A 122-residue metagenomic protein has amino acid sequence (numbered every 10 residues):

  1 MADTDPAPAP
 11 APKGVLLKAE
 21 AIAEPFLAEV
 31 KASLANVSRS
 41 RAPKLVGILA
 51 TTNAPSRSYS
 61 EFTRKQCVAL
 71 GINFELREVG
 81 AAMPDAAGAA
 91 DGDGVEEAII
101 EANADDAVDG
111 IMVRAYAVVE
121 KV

Functional and structural regions predicted by a protein language model:
A2, A69-G71, N103: Non-catalytic terminal and connector segments of soluble metabolic enzymes
A2-R41: Positively charged, low-complexity intrinsically disordered leader regions
S33, V37, Q66, E101-A102: Hydrophobic helix-cap positions at the C-terminus of alpha-helices in RecA-like/P-loop ATPase nucleotide-binding cores
S40-T51: Short beta-strand segments enriched in small/hydrophobic residues
L49-Y59: Extracytoplasmic "Venus flytrap"
R57-L70: Short, solvent-exposed amphipathic alpha-helices that sit in or adjacent to ligand/effector-binding or catalytic
N73, R77-V122: Phosphate/diphosphate ligand-binding glycine-rich loop within oxidoreductases
